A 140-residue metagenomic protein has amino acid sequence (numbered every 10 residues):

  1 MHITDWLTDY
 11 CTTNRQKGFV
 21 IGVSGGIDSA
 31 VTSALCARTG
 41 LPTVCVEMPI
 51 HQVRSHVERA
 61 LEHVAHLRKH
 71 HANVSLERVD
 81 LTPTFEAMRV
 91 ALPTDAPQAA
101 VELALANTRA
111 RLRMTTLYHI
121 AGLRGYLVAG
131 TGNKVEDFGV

Functional and structural regions predicted by a protein language model:
M1-G139: ATP-dependent adenylation/nucleotidyltransferase module used to activate substrates
